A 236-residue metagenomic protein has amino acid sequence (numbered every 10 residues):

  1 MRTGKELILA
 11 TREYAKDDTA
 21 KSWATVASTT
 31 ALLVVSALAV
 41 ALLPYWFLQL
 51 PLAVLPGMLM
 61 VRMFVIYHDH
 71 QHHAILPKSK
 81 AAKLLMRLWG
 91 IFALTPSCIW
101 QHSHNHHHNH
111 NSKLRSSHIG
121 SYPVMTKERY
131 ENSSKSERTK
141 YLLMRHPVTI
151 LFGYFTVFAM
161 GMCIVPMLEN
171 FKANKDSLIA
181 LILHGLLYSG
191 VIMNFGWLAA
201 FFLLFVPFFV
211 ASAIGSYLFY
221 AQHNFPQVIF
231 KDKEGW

Functional and structural regions predicted by a protein language model:
M1-G57, K83, I91-F205: Non-catalytic, topology-defining segments of multipass membrane proteins
A31-V35, L59-M63, V210-A213: Residue-level signal for transmembrane alpha-helical positions in Major Facilitator Superfamily
A37, H70, L76-P77, S116 (+3 more regions): Short, function-defining helix-loop hinge/capping sites that tune catalysis or transport
L50, H73-R87: Membrane-interface motifs of alpha-helical transmembrane segments
M60-S79, W100-S112, L218, Q222-P226: Acidic (Asp/Glu-rich) catalytic motifs at the cytosolic membrane interface
M86, G90, F219-Q222: Generic alpha-helical structural context detector
A200-V228: Aromatic-lined glycan-binding groove of carbohydrate-active enzymes
P226-W236: Flexible internal linker/loop segments at domain or repeat junctions
